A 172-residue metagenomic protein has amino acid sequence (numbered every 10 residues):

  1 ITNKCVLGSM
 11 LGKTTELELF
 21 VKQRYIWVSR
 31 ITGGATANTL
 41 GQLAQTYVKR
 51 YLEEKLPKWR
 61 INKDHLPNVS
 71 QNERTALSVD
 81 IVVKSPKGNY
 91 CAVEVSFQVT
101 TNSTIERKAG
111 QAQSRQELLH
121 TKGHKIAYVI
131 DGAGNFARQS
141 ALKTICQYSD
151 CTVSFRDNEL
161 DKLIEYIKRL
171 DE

Functional and structural regions predicted by a protein language model:
I1-Y47: Interdomain/boundary linker segments immediately adjacent to catalytic/signaling cores
T46, R50-E172: Catalytic core segments in nucleotide and nucleic-acid processing enzymes
